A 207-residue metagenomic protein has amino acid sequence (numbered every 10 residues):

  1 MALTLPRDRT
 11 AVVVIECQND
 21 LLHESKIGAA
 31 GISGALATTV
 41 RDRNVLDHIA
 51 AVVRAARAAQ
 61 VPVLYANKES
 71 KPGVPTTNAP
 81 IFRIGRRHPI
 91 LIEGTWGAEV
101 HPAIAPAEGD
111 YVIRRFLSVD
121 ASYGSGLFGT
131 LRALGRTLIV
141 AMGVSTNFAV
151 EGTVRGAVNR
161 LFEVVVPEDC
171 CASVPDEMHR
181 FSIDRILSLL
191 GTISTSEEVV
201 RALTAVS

Functional and structural regions predicted by a protein language model:
M1-P106, L203-S207: Active-site acidic carboxylates
A58-V61, G135, L161: Glycine-centered short loops/turns at secondary-structure junctions
G94-G143: Internal catalytic-core helix/loop-beta-alpha segment that presents or stabilizes conserved functional determinants
V140-G143, L161-D176: A short glycine-rich beta-strand->turn/loop micro-motif centered on a GG-aromatic cluster
N147-T153: Short glycine/serine/threonine-rich phosphate/pyrophosphate-binding segments that cradle anionic phosphate groups
V174-L187: Active-site-proximal loop->helix
L190-S207: A charged, well-structured terminal subsegment
